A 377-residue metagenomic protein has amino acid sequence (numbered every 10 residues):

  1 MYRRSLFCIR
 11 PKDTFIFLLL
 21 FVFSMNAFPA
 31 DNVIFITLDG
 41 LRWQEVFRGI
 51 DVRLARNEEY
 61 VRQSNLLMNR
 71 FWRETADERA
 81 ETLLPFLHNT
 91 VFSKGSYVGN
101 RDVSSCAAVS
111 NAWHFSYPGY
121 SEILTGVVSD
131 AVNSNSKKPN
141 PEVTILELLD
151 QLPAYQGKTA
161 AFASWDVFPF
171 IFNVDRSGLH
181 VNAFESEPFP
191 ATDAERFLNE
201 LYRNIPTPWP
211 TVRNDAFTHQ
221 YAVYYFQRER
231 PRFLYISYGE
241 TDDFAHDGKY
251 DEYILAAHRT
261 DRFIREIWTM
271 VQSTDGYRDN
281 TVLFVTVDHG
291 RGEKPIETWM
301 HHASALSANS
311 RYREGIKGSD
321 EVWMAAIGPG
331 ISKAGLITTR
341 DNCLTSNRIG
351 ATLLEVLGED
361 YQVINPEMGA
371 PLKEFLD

Functional and structural regions predicted by a protein language model:
V22-S24: N-terminal signal peptide c-region/cleavage motif recognized by signal peptidases
D31-E45, L149, R232-G239, A256-A257 (+4 more regions): Beta-strand elements within well-structured catalytic alpha/beta cores of enzymes that handle phosphate/sulfate esters
Q44-W113: Short, structured active-site-proximal loop/turn typified by the sulfatase FGly-forming signature C/S-X-P-X-R
F71-E78, V132-S136, Y250-I254, N309-R313 (+2 more regions): Active-site rim elements
A112-H114, P118-L201: Catalytic-site neighborhoods of secreted/periplasmic enzymes that process anionic sulfate/phosphate groups
D150-P153, G328-S332, T339-K373: Non-catalytic, well-ordered alpha-helical segments in soluble enzyme domains
V174-R176, Q220-E266: Active-site His/acidic residue clusters
T286-I327: Histidine-centered active-site microenvironments of extracellular/periplasmic hydrolases and transferases
